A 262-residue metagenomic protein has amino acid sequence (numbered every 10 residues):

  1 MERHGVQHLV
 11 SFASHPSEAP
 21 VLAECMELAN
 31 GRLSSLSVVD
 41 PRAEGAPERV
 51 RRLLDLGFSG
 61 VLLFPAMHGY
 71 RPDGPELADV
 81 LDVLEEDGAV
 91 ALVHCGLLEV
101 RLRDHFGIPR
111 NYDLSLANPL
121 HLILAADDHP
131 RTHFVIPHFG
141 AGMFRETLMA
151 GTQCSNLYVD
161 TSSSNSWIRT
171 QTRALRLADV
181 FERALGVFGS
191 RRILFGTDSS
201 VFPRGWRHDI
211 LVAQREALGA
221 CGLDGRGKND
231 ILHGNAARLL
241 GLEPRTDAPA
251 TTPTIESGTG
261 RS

Functional and structural regions predicted by a protein language model:
M1, L53, V61, L84 (+5 more regions): Conserved, mostly hydrophobic/aromatic
M1-H8, R183, V187-L194, P203-S262: Mid-to-C-terminal alpha-helical segments outside catalytic/metal-binding sites
R3-H8, N30-R32, D127-F134: Short, surface-exposed connector motifs at secondary-structure boundaries
Q7-H8, H15-D104, N111-D113: Active-site gating/metal-coordination segments in enzymes
V10-A13, V38, V135-P137, D160 (+2 more regions): Short beta-strand segments
S11-P20, D40-A46, H68-D73, G140-F144 (+2 more regions): Acidic-and-aromatic substrate-binding clefts and catalytic sites of carbohydrate-active enzymes
L33-V38, L157-S162, A248-P249: Short hydrophobic/aromatic-enriched beta-strand-loop microsegments
G60, G74-L194: Catalytic pocket-lining loop regions of alpha/beta-barrel enzymes, especially the amidohydrolase/enolase/GH5 lineages
